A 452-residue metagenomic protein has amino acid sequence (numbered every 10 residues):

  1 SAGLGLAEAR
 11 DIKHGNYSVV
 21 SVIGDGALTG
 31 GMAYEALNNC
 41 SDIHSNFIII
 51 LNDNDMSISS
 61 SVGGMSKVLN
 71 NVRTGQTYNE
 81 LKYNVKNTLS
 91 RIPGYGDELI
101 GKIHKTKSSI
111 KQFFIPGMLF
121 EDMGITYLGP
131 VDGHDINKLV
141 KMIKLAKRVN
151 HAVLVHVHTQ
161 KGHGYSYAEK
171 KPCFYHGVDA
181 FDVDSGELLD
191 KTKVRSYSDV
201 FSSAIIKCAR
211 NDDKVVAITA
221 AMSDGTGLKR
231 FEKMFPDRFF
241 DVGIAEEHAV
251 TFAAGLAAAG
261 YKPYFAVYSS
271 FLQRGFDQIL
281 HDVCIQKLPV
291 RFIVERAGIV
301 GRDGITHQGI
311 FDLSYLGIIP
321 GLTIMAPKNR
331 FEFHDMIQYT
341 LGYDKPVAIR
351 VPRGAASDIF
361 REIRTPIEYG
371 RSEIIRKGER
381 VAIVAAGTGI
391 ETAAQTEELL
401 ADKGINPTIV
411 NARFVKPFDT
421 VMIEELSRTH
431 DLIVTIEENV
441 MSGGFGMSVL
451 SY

Functional and structural regions predicted by a protein language model:
S1-A2, I12-N16, D42-G177, G186-M234 (+7 more regions): Thiamine diphosphate
S1-V22, Y34-N39: N-terminal cofactor/phosphate-binding cores enriched in small/glycine residues, especially glycine-rich loops such as
Y17-G30, D53, F120, Y264: DG-centered beta-turn motif at the end of beta-strands
P130-V131, I324-P327: Short acidic-hydrophobic, aromatic-tinged amphipathic segments that line or gate anion-handling sites
F252, P263-V267, F276-L280: Catalytic phosphate/nucleotide-handling subdomain of diverse soluble enzymes
A326-G342: Conserved glycine-bearing catalytic or ligand-binding loops at nucleotide- and phosphate-handling centers of large
